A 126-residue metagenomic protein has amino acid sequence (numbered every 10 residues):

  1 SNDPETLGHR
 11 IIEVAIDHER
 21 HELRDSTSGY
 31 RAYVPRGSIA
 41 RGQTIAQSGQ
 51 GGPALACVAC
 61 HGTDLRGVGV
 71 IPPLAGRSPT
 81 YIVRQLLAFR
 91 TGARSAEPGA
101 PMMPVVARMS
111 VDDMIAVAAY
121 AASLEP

Functional and structural regions predicted by a protein language model:
S1-Q43, S48, Q85-A93, Y120-P126: Post-cleavage N-terminal segment of exported redox proteins
Y33-R36, G76, R108-D112: Soluble non-cytosolic domains of exported or imported proteins
G37, R41-T44, Y81, P101-P104 (+2 more regions): Extracytoplasmic/secreted proteins, especially bacterial periplasmic and envelope-associated proteins
G42, G52-D64, V117, A121: The canonical Cys-X-X-Cys-His
G52, G67, A93-A96: Alpha-solenoid repeat scaffolds
V58-T91, M103-R108: Gly/Gly-Pro-rich "capping" loops immediately C-terminal to redox-active cysteine motifs in periplasmic/lumenal
G69, E97, D112: Residues that form or flank phosphate/diphosphate-binding pockets in enzymes that use nucleotide phosphates
